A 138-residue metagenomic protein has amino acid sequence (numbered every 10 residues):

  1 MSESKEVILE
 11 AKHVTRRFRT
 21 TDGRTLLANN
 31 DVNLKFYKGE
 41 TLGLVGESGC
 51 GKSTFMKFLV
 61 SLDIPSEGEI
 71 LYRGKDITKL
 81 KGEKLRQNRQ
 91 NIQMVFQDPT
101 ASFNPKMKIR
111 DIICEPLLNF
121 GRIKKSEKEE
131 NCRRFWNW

Functional and structural regions predicted by a protein language model:
M1-R17: ABC-family P-loop ATPase nucleotide-binding domain
L9, L27-N29: Conserved structural motif at the start of ABC-family nucleotide-binding domains
D22, I64, I77-Q93, N119: ABC ATPase NBD coupling module
G43, R86-Q97, D111: ABC nucleotide-binding domain signature
V45-E47: The feature captures the beta-strand-to-loop junction immediately N-terminal to the Walker
V60: Helix-to-loop junction immediately C-terminal to a conserved catalytic motif
G68-D76: Conserved ABC transporter NBD signature motif
T100, K106-N119, E129, R133 (+1 more regions): Short helical segment in ABC ATPase nucleotide-binding domains corresponding to the A-loop/adjacent helical element
